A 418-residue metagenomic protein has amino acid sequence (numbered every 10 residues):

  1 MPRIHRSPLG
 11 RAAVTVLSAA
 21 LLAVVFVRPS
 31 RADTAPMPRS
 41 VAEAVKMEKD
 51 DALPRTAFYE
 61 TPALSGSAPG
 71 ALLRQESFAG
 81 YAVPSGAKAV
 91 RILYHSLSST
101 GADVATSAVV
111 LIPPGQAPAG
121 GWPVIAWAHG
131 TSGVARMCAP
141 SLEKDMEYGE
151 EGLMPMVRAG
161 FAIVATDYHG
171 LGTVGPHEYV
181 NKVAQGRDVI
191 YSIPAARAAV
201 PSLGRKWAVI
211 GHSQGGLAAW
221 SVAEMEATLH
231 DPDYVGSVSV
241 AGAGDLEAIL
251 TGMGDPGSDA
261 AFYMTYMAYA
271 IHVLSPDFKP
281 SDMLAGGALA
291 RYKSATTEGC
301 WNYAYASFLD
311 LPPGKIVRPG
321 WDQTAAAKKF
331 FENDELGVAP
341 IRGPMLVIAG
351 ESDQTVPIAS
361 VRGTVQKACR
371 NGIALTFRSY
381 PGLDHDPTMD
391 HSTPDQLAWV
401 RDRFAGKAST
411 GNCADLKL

Functional and structural regions predicted by a protein language model:
A32-A117, C369: Catalytic-loop region of hydrolases
A44-D51, T56, T61, V240-G337: Accessory cap/linker subdomain of secreted extracellular hydrolases
R91, T131, M146-L171, A184-I190: Active-site machinery of serine-nucleophile hydrolases
G120-S132: Short beta-strand element of the alpha/beta-hydrolase
Y179-A199: Alpha/beta-hydrolase active-site loop
P194-A260: Primarily recognizes the serine-hydrolase "nucleophile elbow" in alpha/beta-hydrolase and SGNH/GDSL folds
G320-Q323, K328-K329, N333, T355 (+1 more regions): C-terminal catalytic histidine-bearing segment of alpha/beta-hydrolase fold enzymes
I341, L346-D353: Short beta-strand/loop motif that positions the catalytic acidic residue of the alpha/beta-hydrolase fold
